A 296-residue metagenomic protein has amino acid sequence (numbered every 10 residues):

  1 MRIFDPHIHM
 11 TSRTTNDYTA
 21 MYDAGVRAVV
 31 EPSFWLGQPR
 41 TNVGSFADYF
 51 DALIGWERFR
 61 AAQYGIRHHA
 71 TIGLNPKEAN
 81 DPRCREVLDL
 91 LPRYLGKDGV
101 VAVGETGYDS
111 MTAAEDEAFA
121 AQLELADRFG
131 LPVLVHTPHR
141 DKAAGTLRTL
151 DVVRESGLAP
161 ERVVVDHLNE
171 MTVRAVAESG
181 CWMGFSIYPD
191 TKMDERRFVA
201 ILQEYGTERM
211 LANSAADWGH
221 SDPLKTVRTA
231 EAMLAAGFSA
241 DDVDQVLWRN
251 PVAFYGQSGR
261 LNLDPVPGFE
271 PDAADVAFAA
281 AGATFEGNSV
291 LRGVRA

Functional and structural regions predicted by a protein language model:
M1-F129, V135, R140, L147-R148 (+3 more regions): Mid-domain alpha/beta scaffold segments of enzyme catalytic cores
T14-Y18, A113, A143-L150, V173-S179 (+3 more regions): Histidine/acidic-residue-rich catalytic or RNA/ligand-binding cores of hydrolases and nuclease-related proteins
S33-G37, I187-K192, A216-D217: Short, acidic/turn-prone active-site loops that include or flank metal/cofactor- and phosphate-binding residues
A62-Y64, E155-A159, E204-G206, A235-D241: Short helix-capping segments at alpha-helix termini
M111, P138, V165-D166, D190 (+2 more regions): Glycine- and other small-residue-rich loops at beta-strand/loop junctions that grip anionic moieties
A120-A200, E204, E208-L211: Catalytic pocket-lining loop regions of alpha/beta-barrel enzymes, especially the amidohydrolase/enolase/GH5 lineages
Y205-P223, V243: Short acidic/histidine-rich active-site segments
V227-A296: Mid-to-C-terminal alpha-helical segments outside catalytic/metal-binding sites
